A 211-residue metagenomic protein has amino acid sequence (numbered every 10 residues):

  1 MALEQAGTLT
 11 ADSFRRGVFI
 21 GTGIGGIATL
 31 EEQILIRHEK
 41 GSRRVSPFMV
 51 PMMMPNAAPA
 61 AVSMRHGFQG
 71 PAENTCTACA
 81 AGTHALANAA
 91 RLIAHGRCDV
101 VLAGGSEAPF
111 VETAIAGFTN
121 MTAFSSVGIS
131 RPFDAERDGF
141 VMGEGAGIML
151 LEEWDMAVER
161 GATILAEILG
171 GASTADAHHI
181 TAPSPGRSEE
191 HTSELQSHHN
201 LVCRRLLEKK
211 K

Functional and structural regions predicted by a protein language model:
M1-R16, S193, S197: Conserved active-site "lid/cap" helical segment
A2, V18, G23-I27: A short acidic, glycine/proline-enriched capping/turn motif at secondary-structure boundaries, especially helix N-cap
R15, G25-N88, R97, G117-M142 (+1 more regions): Conserved catalytic cysteine-centered active-site region of acyl-thioester-dependent Claisen-condensing enzymes
R15-F19, D99-A103, L165: Short glycine-aspartate micro-motif
T22-G25, T77-A81, G105-F110, G170-A175: Acidic, glycine-rich active-site loops and adjacent beta-strand->loop/helix elements that engage anionic groups
T29-E32, V111-G117, H178-T181: Short acidic, glycine/serine/threonine-rich loops at helix termini
G128-E189, S193: Condensing-enzyme catalytic core mediating Claisen C-C bond formation in acyl metabolism
E194-K211: Positively charged, low-complexity/disordered segments
